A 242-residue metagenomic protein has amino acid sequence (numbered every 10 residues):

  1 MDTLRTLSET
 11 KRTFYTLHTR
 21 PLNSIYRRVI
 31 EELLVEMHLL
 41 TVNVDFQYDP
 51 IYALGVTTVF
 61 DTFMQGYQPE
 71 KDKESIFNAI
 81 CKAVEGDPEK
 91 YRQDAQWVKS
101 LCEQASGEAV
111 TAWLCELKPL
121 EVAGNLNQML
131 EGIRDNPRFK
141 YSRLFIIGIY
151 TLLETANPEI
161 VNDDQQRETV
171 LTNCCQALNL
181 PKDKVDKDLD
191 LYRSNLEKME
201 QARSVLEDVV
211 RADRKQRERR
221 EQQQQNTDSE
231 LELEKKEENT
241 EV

Functional and structural regions predicted by a protein language model:
M1-Q93, T169, C175-D183, S194-V242: N-terminal domain-start signal
M37-F46, M129-F139: Short, recurring structural edge motifs at helix starts
D49, K118, P137-R143: Transmembrane alpha-helical segments and their cytosolic interface motifs in multi-pass membrane proteins
D61-M64, L153-N157: Hydrophobic/aromatic-lined pockets within catalytic cores
Y67-P69, Y141-F145, N157-K187, L191: Extended, low-complexity, amphipathic alpha-helical coiled-coil/linker regions that act as scaffolds and localization
P88-L117: Alpha-helical interaction scaffolds
E116-G132: Intrinsic, low-complexity N-terminal interaction/targeting segments
G148-L152: A structural feature that tracks compact, well-ordered secondary-structure segments with a strong bias toward
